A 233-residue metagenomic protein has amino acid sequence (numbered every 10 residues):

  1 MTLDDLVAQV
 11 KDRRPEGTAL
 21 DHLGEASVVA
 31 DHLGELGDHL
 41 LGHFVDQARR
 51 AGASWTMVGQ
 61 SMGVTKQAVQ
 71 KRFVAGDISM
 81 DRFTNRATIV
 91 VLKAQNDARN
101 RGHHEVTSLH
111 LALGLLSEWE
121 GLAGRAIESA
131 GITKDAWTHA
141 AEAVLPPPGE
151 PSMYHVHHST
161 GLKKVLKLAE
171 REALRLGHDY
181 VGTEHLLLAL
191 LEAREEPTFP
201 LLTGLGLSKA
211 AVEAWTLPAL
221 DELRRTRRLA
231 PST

Functional and structural regions predicted by a protein language model:
M1-T233: Histone-fold recognition with a strong bias for associated Lys/Arg-rich disordered tails
